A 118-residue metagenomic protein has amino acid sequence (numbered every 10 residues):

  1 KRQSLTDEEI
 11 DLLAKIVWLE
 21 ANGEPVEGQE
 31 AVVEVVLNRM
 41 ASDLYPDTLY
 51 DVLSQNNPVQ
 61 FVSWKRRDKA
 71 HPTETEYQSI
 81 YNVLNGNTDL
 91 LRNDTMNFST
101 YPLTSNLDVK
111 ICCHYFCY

Functional and structural regions predicted by a protein language model:
R2-Y118: Bacterial extracytoplasmic/cell-wall-associated proteins, especially those involved in peptidoglycan
